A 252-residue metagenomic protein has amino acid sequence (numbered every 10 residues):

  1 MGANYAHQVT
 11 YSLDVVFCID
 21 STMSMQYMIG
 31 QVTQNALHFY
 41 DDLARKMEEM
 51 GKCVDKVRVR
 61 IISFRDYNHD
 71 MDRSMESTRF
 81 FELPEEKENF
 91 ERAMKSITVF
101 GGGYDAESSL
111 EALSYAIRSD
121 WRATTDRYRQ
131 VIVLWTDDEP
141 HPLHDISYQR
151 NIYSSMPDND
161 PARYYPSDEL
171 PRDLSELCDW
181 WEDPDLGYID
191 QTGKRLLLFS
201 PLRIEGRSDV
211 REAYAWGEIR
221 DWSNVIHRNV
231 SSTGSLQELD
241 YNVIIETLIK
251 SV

Functional and structural regions predicted by a protein language model:
G2-T10, E48-C53, A116-Q130, L186-D190: Surface-exposed acidic, glycine-flexible loop patches that form ligand/cofactor-binding and adhesion interfaces
Q8, G217-V252: C-terminal "exit" segments of structured domains
V9-T78, L113-Y115, V131-W135: Von Willebrand factor
L13, V54-V59, T125-V131, D158-A162 (+1 more regions): Loop/turn elements at helix/coil->beta-strand transitions in domains of secreted/extracellular proteins
S21-M25, D66-H69, V99-G102, D137-P142 (+1 more regions): Solvent-exposed loop/turn segments at secondary-structure junctions within structured extracellular/periplasmic domains
K56-K95, V210-I219: Short beta-strand-loop
T78-L134, P140-H141: Von Willebrand factor
D138-E218: VWA/integrin I-like adhesion module and closely mimicked acidic/polar interface patches used
